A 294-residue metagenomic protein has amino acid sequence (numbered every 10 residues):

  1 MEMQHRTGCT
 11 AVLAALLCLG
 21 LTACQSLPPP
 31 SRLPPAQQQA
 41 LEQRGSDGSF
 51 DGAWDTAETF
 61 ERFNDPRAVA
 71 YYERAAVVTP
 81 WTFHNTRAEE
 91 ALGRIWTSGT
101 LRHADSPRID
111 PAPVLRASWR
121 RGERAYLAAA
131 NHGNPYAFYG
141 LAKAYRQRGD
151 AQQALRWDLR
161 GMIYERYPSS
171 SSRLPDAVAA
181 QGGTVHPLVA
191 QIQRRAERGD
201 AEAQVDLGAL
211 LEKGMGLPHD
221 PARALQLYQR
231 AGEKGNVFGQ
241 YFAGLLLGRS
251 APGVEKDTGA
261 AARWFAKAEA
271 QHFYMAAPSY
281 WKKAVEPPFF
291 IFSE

Functional and structural regions predicted by a protein language model:
G20-A23: C-terminal motif of bacterial Sec signal peptides marking the signal peptidase cleavage site
Q25-L27: Bacterial signal peptide processing site
S46-S49, F60-N64, V78-N85, G99-T100 (+10 more regions): Short helix-capping/linker turns of helical repeat alpha-solenoids
A53-R62, A75, E89-S98, H103-A104 (+6 more regions): Hydrophobic face of amphipathic alpha-helices that form TPR/SEL1-like repeat modules and related alpha-solenoid
A76, Q152-P168, K256-Y274: TPR/TPR-like (Sel1-like) alpha-helical repeat modules
A180-G183, P187, R194-R198, A262 (+1 more regions): Terminal, low-structured helical/coil segments at or just beyond the last alpha-helical repeat
